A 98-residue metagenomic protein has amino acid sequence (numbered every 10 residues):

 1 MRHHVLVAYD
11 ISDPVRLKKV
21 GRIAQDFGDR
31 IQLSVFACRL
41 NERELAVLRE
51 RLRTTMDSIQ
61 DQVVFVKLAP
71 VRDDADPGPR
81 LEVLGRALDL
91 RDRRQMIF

Functional and structural regions predicted by a protein language model:
M1-I31, V35-E44: Extended, hydrophobic alpha-helical segments
H4, V20-I23, F27, L52 (+3 more regions): Aromatic-enriched hydrophobic runs in primary sequence
R22-I23, R49-T54, E82-L84: Intrinsically disordered, low-complexity boundary segments flanking structured domains
Q32-V71: Short, intrinsically disordered low-complexity segments
T55-F98: C-terminal structural segments of small proteins and small subunits
